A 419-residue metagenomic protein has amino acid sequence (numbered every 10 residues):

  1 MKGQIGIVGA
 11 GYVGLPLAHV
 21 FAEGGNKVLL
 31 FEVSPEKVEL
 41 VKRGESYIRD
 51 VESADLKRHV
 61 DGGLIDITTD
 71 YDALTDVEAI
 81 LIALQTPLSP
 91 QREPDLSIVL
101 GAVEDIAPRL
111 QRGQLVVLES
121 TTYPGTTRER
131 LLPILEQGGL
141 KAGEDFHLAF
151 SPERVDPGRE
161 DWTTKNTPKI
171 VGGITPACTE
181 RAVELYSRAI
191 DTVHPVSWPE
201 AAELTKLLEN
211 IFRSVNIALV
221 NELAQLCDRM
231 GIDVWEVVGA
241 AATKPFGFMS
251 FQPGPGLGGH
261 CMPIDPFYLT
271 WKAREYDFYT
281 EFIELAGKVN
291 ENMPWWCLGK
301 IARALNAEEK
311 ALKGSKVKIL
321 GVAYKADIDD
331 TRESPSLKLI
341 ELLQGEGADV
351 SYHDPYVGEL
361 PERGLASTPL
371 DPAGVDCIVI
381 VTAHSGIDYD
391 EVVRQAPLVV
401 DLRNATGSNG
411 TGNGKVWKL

Functional and structural regions predicted by a protein language model:
M1-L419: Structural/interface elements that position substrates and couple domains in central-metabolism enzymes
